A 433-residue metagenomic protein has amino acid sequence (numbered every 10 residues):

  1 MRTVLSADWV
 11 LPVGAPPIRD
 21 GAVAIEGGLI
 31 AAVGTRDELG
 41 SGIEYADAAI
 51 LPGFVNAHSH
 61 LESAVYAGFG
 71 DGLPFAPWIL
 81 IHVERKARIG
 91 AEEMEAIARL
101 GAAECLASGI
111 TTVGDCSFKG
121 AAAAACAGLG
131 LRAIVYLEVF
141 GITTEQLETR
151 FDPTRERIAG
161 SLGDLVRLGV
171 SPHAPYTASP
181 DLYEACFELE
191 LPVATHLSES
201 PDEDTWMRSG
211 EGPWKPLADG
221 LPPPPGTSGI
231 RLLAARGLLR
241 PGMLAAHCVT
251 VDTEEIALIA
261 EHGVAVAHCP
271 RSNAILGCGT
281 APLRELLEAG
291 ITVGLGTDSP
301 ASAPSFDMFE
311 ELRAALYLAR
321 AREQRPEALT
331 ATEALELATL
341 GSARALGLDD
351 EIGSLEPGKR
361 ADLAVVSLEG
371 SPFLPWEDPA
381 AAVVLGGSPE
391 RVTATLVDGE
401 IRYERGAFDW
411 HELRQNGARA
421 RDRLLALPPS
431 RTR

Functional and structural regions predicted by a protein language model:
M1-G21, E26, R36, E336-R433: Active-site microenvironment of metallo-dependent hydrolases
R2-A7, E38-W78, R99, A103-A107: Replace "His-x-His-based motif
D8, V23, G28, D47 (+14 more regions): Divalent metal-coordination and catalytic microenvironments
L39, A124-A125, R150-A265, G277-V293 (+1 more regions): Histidine/acidic residue-rich metal-binding segments in metalloenzymes
H60, F118-K119, E138-I142, S171-P175 (+4 more regions): Active-site beta-loop-alpha junctions enriched in small/polar residues
V65-A96, L129-F140, S200-G242, A314-L329: Active-site gating loops and adjacent loop-to-helix segments of metal-dependent hydrolytic enzymes
A67-L129, D152-G163, A418-R423, P429: Alpha-helical scaffold segments that flank or form the walls of functional sites
A235-L239, H268, A281-G370, G386-P389: His/Asp/Glu-enriched, well-ordered alpha-helical/loop segment that forms or immediately abuts the divalent-metal
